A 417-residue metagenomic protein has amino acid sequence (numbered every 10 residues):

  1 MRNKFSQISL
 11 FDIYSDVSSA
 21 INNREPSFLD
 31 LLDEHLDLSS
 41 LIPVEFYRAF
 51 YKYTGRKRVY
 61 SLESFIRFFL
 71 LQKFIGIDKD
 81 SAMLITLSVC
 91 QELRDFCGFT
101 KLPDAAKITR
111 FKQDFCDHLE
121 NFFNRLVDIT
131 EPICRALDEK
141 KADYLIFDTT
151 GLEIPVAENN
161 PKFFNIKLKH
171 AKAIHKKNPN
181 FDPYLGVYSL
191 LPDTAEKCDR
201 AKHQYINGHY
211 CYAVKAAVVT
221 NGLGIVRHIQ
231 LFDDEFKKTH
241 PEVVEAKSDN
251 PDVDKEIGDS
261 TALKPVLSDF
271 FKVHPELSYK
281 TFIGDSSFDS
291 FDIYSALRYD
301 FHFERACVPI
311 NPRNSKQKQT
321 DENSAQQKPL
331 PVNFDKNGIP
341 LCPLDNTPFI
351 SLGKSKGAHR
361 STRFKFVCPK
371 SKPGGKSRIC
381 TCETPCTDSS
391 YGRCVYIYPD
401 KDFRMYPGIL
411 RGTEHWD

Functional and structural regions predicted by a protein language model:
M1-F46, D388: Charged, often Cys/His-bearing segments associated with DNA-binding zinc-finger transcription factors
R2-K4, D300, C307-P309, Q317-D417: An anionic, glycine-rich sequence signature occurring as long contiguous blocks
F28-I75: Basic, short loop/linker segments at the boundary and entry of helix-turn-helix/winged-helix-like folds
K79, D104-I108, F122: Short coil turns linking two alpha-helices in DNA-binding domains
D80-F96: DNA-recognition alpha helix
S81, I85, A106, K280: Residues within the helices of the helix-turn-helix
C97-C116: Major-groove recognition helix of helix-turn-helix-like DNA-binding domains
D114-S286, F291-Y299, N311: Polybasic low-complexity intrinsically disordered regions
